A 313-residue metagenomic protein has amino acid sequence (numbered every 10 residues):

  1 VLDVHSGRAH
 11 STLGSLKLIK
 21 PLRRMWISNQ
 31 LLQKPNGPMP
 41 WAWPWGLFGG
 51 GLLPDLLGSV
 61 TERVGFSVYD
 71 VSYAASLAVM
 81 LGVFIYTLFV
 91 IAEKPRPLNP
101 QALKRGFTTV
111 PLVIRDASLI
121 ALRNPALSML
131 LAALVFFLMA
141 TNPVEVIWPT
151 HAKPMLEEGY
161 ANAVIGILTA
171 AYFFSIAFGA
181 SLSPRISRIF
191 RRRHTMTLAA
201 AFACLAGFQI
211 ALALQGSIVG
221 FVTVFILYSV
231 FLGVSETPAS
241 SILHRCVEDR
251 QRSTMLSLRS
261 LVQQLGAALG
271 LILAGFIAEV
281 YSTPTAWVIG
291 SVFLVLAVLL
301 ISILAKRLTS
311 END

Functional and structural regions predicted by a protein language model:
V1-G58, A75-M80, Y86-T87, L134-T150 (+2 more regions): Substrate-agnostic recognition of the 12-TM MFS/MFS-like secondary transporter fold
L32, Y69, Y160-T169, F221: Juxtamembrane helix-start elements in MFS-like secondary transporters
P35, V71-A75, I165, T197 (+2 more regions): Alpha-helical transmembrane segments of multi-pass secondary-active solute transporters
S67-Y69, S76, V83-L103, I303-D313: Helix-loop junctions on the cytosolic side of multi-pass membrane transporters, especially the intracellular loop
L77, T195-I210, V288-S291: Structural signature of the two symmetry-related core transmembrane helices
E93-L131: Juxtamembrane intracellular "pre-TM" segments in multi-pass secondary transporters
V146-A163: Short amphipathic helix-loop junctions that connect adjacent transmembrane helices in Major Facilitator Superfamily/SLC
L214-G216: Helix-breaking motifs and short loop linkers at transmembrane-helix boundaries and internal kinks in secondary membrane
